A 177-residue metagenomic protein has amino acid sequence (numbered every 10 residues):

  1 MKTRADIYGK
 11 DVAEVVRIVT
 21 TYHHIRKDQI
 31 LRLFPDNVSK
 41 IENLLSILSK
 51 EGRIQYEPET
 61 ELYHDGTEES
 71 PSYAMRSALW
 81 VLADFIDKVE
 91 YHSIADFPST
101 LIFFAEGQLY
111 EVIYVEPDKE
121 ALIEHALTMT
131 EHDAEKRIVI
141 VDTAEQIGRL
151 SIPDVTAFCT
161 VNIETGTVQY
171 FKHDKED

Functional and structural regions predicted by a protein language model:
M1-V15: Short alpha-helical segments that sit at the start of domains
V15-T21, K50-L127: Nucleic-acid-binding surface
T21-F34: Short acidic, hydrophobic short linear motifs in intrinsically disordered regions
P35-K50: Short amphipathic alpha-helical interaction segments
N37, P117-E120, A144-E145: Short beta->alpha connector loops
L44, L122-M129, R149-I152: A short acidic, amphipathic alpha-helical/loop segment
G107-Y114, E131-D142, T156-F158: Hydrophobic beta-strand segments of well-ordered beta-sheets in folded domains
E145-D177: Domain-level recognition of nuclease-like catalytic cores that cleave nucleotide substrates
